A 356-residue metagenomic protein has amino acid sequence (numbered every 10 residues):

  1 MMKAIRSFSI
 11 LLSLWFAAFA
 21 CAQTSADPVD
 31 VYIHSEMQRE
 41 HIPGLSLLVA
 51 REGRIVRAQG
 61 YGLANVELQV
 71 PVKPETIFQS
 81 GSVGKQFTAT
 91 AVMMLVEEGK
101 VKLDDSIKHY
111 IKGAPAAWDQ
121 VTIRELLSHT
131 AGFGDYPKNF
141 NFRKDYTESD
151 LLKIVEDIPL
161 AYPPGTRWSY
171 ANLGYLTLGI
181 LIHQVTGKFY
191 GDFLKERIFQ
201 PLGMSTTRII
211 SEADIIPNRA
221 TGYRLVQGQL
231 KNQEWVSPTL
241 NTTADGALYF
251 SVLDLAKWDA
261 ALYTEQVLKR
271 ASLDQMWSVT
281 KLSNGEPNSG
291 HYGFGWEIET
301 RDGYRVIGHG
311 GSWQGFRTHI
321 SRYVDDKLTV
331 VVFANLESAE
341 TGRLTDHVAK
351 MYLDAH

Functional and structural regions predicted by a protein language model:
M1-I10: Bacterial N-terminal signal peptides that target proteins for export
S9-A18: Bacterial N-terminal signal peptides
Q23-Q59, H183-E196, Q200, V226-H356: Catalytic loop of the DD-peptidase/beta-lactamase superfamily, centered on the K-T-G motif and neighboring
H41-G81, Q86, G99: N-terminal, post-signal-peptide region of Sec/Tat-exported proteins
G44, P74, Q79-V83, L95-K138 (+3 more regions): Active-site helix/loop module of the DD-peptidase/beta-lactamase fold, centered on the serine-lysine SxxK catalytic
L68-V72, E156-A161, Q233-N241: Short glycine/proline-rich turn/loop motifs
I77-Q79, Y110-A114, P137-F142, P163-R167 (+4 more regions): Second-shell loop/turn segments in exported
S82-V83, S169-N172: Catalytic nucleophile serine of serine hydrolases, specifically the conserved "nucleophile elbow" pentapeptide
